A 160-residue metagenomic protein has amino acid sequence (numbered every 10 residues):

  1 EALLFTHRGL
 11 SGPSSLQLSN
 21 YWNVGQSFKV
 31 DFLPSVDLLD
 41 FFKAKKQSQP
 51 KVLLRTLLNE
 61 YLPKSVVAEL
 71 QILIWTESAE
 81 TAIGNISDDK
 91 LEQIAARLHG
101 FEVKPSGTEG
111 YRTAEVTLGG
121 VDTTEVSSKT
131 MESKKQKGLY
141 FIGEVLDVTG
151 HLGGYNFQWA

Functional and structural regions predicted by a protein language model:
E1, L98, A160: Short strand-loop-helix active-site module centered on a catalytic nucleophile
E1-D88: An anion/pyrophosphate-binding glycine-rich loop and adjacent beta-alpha core in soluble alpha-beta enzymes
L18-W22, T130, G153-G154: Residue-level detector of alpha-helical segments with a strong bias toward transmembrane helices and their helix-loop
E69-T149: A glycine-rich dinucleotide-binding beta-alpha-beta segment and adjacent secondary-structure elements that constitute
V148-A160: A conserved FAD-binding loop/helix module that cradles the flavin
